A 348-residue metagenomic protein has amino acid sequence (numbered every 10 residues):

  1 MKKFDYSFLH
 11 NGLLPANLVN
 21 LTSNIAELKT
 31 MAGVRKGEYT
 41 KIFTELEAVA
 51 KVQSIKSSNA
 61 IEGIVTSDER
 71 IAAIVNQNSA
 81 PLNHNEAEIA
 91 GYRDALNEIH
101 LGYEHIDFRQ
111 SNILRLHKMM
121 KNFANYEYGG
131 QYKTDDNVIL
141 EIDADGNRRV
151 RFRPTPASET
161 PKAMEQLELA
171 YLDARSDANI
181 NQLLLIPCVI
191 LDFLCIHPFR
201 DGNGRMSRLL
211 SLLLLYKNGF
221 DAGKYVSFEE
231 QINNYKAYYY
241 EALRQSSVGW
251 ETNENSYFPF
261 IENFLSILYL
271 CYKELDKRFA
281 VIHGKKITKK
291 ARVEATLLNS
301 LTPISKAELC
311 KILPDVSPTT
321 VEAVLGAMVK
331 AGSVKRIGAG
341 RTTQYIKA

Functional and structural regions predicted by a protein language model:
M1-A348: FIC/Doc superfamily catalytic core
